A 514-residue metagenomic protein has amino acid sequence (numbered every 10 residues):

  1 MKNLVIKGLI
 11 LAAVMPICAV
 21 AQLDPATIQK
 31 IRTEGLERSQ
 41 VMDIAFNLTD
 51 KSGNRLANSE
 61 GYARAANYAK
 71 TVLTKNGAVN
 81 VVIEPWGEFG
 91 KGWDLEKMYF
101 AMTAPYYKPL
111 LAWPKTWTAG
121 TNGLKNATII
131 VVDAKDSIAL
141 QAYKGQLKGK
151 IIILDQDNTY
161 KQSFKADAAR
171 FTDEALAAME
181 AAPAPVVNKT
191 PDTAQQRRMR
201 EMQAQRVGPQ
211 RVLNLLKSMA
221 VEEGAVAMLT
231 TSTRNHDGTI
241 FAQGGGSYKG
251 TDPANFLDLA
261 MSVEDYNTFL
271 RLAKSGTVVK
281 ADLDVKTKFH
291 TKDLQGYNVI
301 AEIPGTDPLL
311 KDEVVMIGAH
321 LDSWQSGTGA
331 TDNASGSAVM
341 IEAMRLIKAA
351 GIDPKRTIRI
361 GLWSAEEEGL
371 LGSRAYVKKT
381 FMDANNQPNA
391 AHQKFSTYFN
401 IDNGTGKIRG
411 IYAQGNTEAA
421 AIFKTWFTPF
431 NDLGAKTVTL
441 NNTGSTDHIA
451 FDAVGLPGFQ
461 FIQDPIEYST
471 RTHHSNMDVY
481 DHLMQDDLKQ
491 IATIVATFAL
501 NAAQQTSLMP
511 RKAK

Functional and structural regions predicted by a protein language model:
M1-I10: Bacterial N-terminal signal peptides that target proteins for export
A19-P25: Boundary at the C-terminal end of the N-terminal hydrophobic targeting segment
D24, F46, D50, N54-A194: Noncatalytic luminal/extracellular "stalk/propeptide" segments of secretory-pathway proteins
P25-S59, I240-G246, D322, T397-G406 (+1 more regions): N-terminal capping segment at the start of a domain
P25-T27, A112, T116-Q141, G145 (+2 more regions): Soluble metallo-hydrolase cores and metallopeptidase-like ectodomains found primarily in the secretory/periplasmic
I28-L36, D50-E60, M98, G120 (+12 more regions): Second-shell loop/turn segments in exported
T193, R197-Q205, P209-Q210, K217 (+5 more regions): Active-site-adjacent substrate-binding region of metalloamidase/peptidase-like peptide-processing proteins
L215, N298, S323-I422: Acidic/histidine-rich catalytic neighborhood of metal-dependent amide-processing enzymes
